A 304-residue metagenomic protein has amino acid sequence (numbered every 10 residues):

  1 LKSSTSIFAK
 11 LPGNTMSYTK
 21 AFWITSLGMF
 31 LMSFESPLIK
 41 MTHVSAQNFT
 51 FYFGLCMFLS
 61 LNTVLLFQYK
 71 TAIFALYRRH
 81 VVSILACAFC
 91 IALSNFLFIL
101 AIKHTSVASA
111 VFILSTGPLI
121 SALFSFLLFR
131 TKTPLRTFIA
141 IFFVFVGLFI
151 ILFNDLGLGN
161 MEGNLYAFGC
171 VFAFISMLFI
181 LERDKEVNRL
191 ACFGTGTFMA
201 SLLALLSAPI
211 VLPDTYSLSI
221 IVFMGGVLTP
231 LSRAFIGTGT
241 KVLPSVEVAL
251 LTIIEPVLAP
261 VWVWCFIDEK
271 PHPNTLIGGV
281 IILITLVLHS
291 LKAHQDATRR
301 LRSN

Functional and structural regions predicted by a protein language model:
K2-F51, L55, A86-F89, L97 (+4 more regions): Glycine-/small-residue-enriched transmembrane alpha-helix faces in small-molecule transporters and effluxers
V44-L93, I120, A173-M177, G194-P209 (+2 more regions): Transmembrane alpha-helices of multi-pass small-molecule transport proteins
N48, L55-C56, I99-R130, S245-W264: Specific alpha-helical transmembrane segments that line the substrate/conduction pathway and gating interfaces
G54, L65, F153, I253-N304: C-terminal-most transmembrane helix of multi-pass membrane proteins
M57-Y77, V144-G159, F198-S219, W264-C265 (+2 more regions): Membrane-interface helix-cap regions at the ends of transmembrane helices in multi-pass membrane proteins
Y69-A108, L114, I150, S219 (+1 more regions): Specific transmembrane alpha-helical segments of multi-pass solute transporters/efflux pumps, especially DMT/EamA
I91, T133-F153, C170-F172, T197-A204 (+1 more regions): Hydrophobic transmembrane alpha-helices of multi-pass small-molecule transport proteins
A110-T116, L181-M199, T229-C265: Helix-helix packing/entry segments at the starts of transmembrane helices
